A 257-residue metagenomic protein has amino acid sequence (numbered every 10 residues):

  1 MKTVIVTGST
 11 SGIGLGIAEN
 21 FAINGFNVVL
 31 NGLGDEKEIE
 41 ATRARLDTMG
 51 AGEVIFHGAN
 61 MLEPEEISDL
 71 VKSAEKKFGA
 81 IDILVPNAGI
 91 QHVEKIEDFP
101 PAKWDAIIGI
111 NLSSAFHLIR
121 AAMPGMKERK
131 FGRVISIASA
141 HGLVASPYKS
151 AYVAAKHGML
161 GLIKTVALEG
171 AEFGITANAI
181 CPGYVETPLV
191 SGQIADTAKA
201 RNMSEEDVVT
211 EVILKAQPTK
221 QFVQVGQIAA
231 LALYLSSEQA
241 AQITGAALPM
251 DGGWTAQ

Functional and structural regions predicted by a protein language model:
T10-G12: Conserved glycine-rich cofactor-binding loop
N24-A41: Conserved glycine-rich Rossmann-like NAD(P)H-binding loop of the short-chain dehydrogenase/reductase
K95-I96, K103-I108, I213: Substrate-binding pocket helix/loop in short-chain dehydrogenase/reductase
F116-I119, M123, F131, T219-M250 (+1 more regions): C-terminal substrate-recognition "lid" of short-chain dehydrogenase/reductases
I119, A155, I163: Active-site helix of classical SDR
S139: Residue(s) in the substrate-gating loop at a strand-loop-helix junction that position the organic substrate next
A171, T176, I243-G245: Short, small/polar-rich loop/turn modules that mediate ligand/substrate recognition or access, typified
